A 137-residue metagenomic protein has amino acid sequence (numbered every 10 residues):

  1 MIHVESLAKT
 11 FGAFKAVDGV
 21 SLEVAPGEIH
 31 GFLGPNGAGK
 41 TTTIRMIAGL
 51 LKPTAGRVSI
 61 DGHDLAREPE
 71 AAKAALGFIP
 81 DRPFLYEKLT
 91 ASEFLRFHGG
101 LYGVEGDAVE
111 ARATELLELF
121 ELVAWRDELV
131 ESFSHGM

Functional and structural regions predicted by a protein language model:
F14-K15, E70: Short coil-to-beta microelement around the adenine-binding A-loop and adjacent beta1/P-loop entry of ABC ATPase
P35-G39: Walker A (P-loop) phosphate-binding loop of ABC-type ATPase nucleotide-binding domains
A48: Helix-to-loop junction immediately C-terminal to a conserved catalytic motif
G56-R67, A71-A72, L76: Conserved ABC transporter NBD signature motif
R96, G100, D107-W125: Conserved ABC ATPase "signature" region
